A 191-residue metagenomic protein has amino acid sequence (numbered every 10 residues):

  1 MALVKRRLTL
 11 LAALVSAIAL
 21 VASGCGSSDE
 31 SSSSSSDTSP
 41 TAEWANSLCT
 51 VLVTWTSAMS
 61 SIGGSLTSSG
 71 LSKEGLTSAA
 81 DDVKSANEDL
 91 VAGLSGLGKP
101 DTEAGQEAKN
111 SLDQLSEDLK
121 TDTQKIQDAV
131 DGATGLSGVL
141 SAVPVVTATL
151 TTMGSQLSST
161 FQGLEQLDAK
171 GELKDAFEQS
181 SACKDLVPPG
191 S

Functional and structural regions predicted by a protein language model:
A2-A12: Bacterial N-terminal signal peptides that target proteins for export
L10-L14, S33-D37, E165-L173: Short, intrinsically disordered, charge-biased short linear motifs at domain edges
V21-G24: C-terminal motif of bacterial Sec signal peptides marking the signal peptidase cleavage site
D29-D89, E178, A182-G190: Immediate post-signal-peptide N-terminus of mature secreted/exported proteins
G64, S68, D131-V145, T151 (+2 more regions): Long, low-complexity or tandemly repetitive, helically biased scaffold regions used for multimeric assembly/adhesion
K73-K84, Q106-E117, S137-A148, K170: Short, charged, amphipathic alpha-helical segments
D89-S116, D122-L140: Short, solvent-exposed, charged loop/turn and helix-capping segments that join or cap alpha-helices on peripheral
